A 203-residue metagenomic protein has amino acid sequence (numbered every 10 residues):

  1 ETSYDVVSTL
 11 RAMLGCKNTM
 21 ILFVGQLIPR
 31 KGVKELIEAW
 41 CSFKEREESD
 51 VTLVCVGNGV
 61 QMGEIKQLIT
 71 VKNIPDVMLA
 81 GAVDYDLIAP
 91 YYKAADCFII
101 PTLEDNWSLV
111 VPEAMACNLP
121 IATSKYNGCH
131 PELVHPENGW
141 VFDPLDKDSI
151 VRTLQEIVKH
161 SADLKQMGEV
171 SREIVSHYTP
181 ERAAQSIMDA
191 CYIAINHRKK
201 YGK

Functional and structural regions predicted by a protein language model:
M13-K31, I37-C41, V54: Conserved donor-binding/catalytic core segment of Leloir-type glycosyltransferases
K66-V83: Nucleotide-activated donor-binding/catalytic signature segment of Leloir-type glycosyltransferases, i.e., the conserved
A82-V83, P90-A95: Short alpha-helical donor nucleotide-sugar binding micro-motif in glycosyltransferases
L103: Aromatic "clamp/platform" in nucleotide-sugar-dependent glycosyltransferases that forms part of the donor/acceptor
P112, Y126-P136, W140-V141: Short acidic/histidine- and often glycine-rich active-site loop of Leloir-type glycosyltransferases that engages
P120-S124: Short hydrophobic beta-strand element within catalytic cores of glycosyltransferases and related nucleotide-activated
H135-P136, W140-K147, E156-S161: Conserved acidic donor-binding segment of nucleotide-sugar-dependent glycosyltransferases
E156, D163-H177, D189: A short, well-ordered alpha-helix in the C-terminal region of glycosyltransferases
